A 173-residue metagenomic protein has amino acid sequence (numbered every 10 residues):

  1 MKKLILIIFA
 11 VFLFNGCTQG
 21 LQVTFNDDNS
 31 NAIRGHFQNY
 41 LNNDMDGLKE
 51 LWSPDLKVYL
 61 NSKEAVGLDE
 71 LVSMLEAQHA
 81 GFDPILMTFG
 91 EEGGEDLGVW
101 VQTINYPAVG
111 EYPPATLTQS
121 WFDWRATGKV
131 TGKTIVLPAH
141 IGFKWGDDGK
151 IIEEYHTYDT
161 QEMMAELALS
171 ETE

Functional and structural regions predicted by a protein language model:
L4-F14: Sec-dependent N-terminal signal peptides
C17-E173: C-terminal and inter-domain tail/linker signature
